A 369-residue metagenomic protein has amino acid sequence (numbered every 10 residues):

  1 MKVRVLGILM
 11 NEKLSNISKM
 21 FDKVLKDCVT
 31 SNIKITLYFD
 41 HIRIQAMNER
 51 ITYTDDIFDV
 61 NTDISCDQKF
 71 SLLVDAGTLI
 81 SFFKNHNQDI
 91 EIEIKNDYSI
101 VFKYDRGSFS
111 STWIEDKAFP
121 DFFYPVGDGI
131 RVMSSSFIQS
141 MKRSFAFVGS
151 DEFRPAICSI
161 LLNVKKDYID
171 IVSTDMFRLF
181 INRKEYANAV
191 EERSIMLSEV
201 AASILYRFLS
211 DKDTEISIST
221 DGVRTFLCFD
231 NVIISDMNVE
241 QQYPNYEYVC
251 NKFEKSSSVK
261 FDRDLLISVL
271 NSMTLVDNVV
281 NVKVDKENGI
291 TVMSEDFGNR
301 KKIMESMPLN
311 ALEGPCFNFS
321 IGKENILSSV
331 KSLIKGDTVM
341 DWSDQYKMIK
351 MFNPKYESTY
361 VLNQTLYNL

Functional and structural regions predicted by a protein language model:
M1-S150, K166-L369: DNA polymerase sliding clamps and clamp-related checkpoint/processivity subunits
A156-V164: A glycine-rich, acidic short-motif signal
